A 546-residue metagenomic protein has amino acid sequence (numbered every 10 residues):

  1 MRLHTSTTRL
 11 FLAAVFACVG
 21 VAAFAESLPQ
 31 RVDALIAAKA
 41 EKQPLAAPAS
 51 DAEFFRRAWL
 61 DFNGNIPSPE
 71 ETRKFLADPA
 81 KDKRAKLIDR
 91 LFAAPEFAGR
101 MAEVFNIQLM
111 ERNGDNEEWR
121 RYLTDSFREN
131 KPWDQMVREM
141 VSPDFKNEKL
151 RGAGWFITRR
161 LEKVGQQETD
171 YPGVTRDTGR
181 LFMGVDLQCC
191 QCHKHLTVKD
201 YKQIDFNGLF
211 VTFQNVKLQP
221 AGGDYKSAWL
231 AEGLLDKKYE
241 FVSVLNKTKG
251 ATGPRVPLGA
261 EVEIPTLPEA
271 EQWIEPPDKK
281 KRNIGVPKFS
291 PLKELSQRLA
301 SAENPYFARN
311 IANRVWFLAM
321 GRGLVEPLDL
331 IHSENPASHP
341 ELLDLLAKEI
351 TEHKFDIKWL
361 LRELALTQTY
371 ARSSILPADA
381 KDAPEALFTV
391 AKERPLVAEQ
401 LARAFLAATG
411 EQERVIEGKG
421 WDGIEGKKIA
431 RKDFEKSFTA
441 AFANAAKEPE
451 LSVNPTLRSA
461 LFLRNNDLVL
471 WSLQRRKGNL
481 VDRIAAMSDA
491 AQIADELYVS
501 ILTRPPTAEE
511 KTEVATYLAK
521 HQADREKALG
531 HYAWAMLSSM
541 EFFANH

Functional and structural regions predicted by a protein language model:
M1-A14: Bacterial N-terminal signal peptides that target proteins for export
E26-F241, F307-A347, I357, L361-D482 (+2 more regions): Short, structured secondary-structure elements that scaffold catalytic or ligand/cofactor-binding regions
N246-N313, F317-E326: Active-site-adjacent "gating/activation" loops or surface patches in catalytic cores
L299-A300, A347-I350: Conserved interaction-surface patches within small, structured recognition/assembly domains
T503: Conserved micro-motifs of the catalytic ATP-binding
